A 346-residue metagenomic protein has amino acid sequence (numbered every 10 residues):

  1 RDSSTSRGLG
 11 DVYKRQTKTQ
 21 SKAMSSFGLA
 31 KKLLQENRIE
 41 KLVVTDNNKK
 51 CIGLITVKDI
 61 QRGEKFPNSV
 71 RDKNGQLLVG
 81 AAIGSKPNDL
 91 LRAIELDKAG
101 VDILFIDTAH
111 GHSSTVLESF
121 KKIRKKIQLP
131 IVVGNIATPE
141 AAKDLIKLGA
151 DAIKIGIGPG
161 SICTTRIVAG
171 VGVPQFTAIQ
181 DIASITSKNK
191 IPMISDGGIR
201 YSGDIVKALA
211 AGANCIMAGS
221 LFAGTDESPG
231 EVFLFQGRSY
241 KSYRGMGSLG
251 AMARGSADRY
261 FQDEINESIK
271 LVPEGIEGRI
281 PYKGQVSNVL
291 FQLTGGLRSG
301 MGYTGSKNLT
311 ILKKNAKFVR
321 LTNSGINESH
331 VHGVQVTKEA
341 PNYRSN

Functional and structural regions predicted by a protein language model:
R1, V43, K50-K65, G158-P159: Short beta->alpha transition motifs characteristic of CBS
D2-Y13: Single conserved hydrophobic/aromatic residue that forms the stacking wall/gate of nucleotide- or nucleobase-binding
Q20, A82-G84, D102-H112, P130-N135 (+2 more regions): Catalytic beta/alpha-barrel core
Q20-K22, G28, A82, L148 (+2 more regions): Alpha/beta catalytic cores of nucleotide-metabolism and tRNA/nucleoside-modifying enzymes
Q20-R38, T45-D46, Q61-E64, N88-D97: The conserved cystathionine-beta-synthase
V57-S69, N88-L90, A109-I127, T138-D144 (+2 more regions): Active-site-adjacent beta->alpha loops and helix N-cap segments on the catalytic face of soluble alpha/beta enzymes
K73-A81, R124-A137, I185-D196: Short beta-strand/loop segments at the ligand-binding rim of alpha/beta enzyme cores
K98-D102, K126-L129, K147-A152, G158 (+1 more regions): Glycine-enriched alpha-helix->loop->beta-strand junction motifs that scaffold or abut catalytic
